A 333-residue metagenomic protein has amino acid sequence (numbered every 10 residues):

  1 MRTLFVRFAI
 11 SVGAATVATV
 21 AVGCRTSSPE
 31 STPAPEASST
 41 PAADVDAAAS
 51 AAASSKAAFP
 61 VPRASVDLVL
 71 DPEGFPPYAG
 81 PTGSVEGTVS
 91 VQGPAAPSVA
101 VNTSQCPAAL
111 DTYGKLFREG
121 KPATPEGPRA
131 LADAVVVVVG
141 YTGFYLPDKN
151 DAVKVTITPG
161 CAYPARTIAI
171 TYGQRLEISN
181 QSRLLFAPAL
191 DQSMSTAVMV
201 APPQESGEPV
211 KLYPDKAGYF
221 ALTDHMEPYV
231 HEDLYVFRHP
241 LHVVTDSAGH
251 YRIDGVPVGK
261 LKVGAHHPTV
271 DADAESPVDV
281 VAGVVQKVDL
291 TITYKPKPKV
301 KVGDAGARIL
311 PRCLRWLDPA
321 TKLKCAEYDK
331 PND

Functional and structural regions predicted by a protein language model:
M1-T16: Bacterial N-terminal signal peptides that target proteins for export
V20-G23: C-terminal motif of bacterial Sec signal peptides marking the signal peptidase cleavage site
T26-D333: Extracytoplasmic copper-binding redox domains, predominantly the cupredoxin/blue-copper superfamily
